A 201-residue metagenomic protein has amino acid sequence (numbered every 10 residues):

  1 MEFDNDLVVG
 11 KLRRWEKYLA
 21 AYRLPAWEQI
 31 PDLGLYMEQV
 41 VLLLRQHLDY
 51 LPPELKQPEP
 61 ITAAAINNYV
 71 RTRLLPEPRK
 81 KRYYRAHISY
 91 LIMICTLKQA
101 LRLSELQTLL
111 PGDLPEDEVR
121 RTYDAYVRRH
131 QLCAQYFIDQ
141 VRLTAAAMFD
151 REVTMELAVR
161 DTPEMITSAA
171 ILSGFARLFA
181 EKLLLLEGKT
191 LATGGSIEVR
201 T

Functional and structural regions predicted by a protein language model:
E2-L114: Basic helix-turn-helix/winged-helix DNA-binding cores and closely related short helical interaction motifs
L109-T201: Intrinsically disordered, low-complexity, charge-dense segments enriched in Lys/Arg and Glu/Asp interspersed
